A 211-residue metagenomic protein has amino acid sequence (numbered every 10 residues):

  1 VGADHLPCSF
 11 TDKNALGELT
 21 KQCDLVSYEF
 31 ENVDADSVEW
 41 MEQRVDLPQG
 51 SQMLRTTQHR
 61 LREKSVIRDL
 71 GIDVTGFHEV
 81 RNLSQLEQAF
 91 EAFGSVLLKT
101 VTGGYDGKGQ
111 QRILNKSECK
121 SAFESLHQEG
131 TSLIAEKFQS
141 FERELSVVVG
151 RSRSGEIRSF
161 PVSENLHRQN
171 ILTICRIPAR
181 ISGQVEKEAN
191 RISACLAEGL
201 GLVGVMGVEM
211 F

Functional and structural regions predicted by a protein language model:
V1-S65, D69, S84: ATP-binding N-terminal substructure of ATP-dependent carboxylate-amine bond-forming enzymes
E18-L19, Q88-A92, A122-S125: CheY-like receiver
S27, L47-P48, T75, L97 (+2 more regions): Structural detector of well-ordered beta-strand residues that form the stable sheet scaffold of enzyme domains
E31-V33, T102-G103, G150: Short glycine-rich anion-binding loops that position phosphate/pyrophosphate groups of nucleotides and phosphorylated
A35-E39, G107-G109, L145-V147: Short glycine-/acidic-enriched loop or helix-start segments at secondary-structure transitions that form or flank
Q49-G109: A conserved helix-loop-beta module that forms one wall/lid of the active-site cleft in ATP-utilizing catalytic domains
I113-F211: Internal nucleotide-binding/catalytic subdomain
